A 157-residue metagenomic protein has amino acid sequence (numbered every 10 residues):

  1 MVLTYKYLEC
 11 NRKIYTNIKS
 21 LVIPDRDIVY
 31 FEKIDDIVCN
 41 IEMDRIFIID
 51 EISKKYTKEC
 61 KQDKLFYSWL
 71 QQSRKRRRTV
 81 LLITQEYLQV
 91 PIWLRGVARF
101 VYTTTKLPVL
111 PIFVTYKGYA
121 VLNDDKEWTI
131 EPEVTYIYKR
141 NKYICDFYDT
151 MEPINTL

Functional and structural regions predicted by a protein language model:
M1-E9: Glycine-rich P-loop/Walker A and Walker A-like loops and their local beta1-loop-alpha1 context in P-loop NTPases
M1-V2, F31-D36, L65-S68, Y87-Q89: A generic local structural motif
C10, P24, G96-A98: Short, structured coil segments at secondary-structure junctions
N11-K13, M43-I46, R76-I83: Loop/turn-to-beta-strand initiation segments
Y15-M43: Short glycine-rich substrate-engagement loop in P-loop NTPases that contacts/grips substrate
I48-D50: Conserved proline-anchored active-site loop of SAM-dependent methyltransferases that bridges a beta-strand
I52-P132: Replace "adjacent to P-loop NTPase cores in ATP/GTP-dependent enzymes" with "adjacent to NTP-binding cores
Y116-L157: RecA-like P-loop NTPase motor core
